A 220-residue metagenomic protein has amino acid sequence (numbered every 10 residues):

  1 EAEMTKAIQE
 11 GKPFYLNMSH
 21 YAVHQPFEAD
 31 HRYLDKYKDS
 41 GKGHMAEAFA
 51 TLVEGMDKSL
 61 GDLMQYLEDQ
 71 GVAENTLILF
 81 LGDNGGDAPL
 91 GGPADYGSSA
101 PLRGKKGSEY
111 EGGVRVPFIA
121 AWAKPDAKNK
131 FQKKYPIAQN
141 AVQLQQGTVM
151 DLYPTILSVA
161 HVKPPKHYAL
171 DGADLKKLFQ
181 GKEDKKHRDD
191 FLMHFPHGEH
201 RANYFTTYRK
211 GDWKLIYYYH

Functional and structural regions predicted by a protein language model:
E1-I8, A50, D57, G61-M64 (+5 more regions): Non-transmembrane alpha-helical segments in soluble domains of secreted/periplasmic/extracellular proteins
A2-F49, D87-P93: Active-site His/acidic residue clusters
Q9-L16, V72-I78, V114-V116, K186-D189 (+1 more regions): Loop/turn elements at helix/coil->beta-strand transitions in domains of secreted/extracellular proteins
P13, S19-H20, G55-A94: Metal-dependent active-site segment of extracytoplasmic phospho-/sulfohydrolases and closely related
M18-A22, D30, L81-N84, V114 (+3 more regions): Active-site-proximal beta-strand/loop segments in catalytic clefts of secreted hydrolases
A46-E54, V142: Short acidic-aromatic active-site loops that bind/stabilize oxyanions
G86-E111, D126-F131, Y135-A141, Q145 (+1 more regions): C-terminal cap/loop subdomain of S1 sulfatases and analogous C-terminal strand-loop tails that border
R115-I119, Y153: Structural micro-motif
